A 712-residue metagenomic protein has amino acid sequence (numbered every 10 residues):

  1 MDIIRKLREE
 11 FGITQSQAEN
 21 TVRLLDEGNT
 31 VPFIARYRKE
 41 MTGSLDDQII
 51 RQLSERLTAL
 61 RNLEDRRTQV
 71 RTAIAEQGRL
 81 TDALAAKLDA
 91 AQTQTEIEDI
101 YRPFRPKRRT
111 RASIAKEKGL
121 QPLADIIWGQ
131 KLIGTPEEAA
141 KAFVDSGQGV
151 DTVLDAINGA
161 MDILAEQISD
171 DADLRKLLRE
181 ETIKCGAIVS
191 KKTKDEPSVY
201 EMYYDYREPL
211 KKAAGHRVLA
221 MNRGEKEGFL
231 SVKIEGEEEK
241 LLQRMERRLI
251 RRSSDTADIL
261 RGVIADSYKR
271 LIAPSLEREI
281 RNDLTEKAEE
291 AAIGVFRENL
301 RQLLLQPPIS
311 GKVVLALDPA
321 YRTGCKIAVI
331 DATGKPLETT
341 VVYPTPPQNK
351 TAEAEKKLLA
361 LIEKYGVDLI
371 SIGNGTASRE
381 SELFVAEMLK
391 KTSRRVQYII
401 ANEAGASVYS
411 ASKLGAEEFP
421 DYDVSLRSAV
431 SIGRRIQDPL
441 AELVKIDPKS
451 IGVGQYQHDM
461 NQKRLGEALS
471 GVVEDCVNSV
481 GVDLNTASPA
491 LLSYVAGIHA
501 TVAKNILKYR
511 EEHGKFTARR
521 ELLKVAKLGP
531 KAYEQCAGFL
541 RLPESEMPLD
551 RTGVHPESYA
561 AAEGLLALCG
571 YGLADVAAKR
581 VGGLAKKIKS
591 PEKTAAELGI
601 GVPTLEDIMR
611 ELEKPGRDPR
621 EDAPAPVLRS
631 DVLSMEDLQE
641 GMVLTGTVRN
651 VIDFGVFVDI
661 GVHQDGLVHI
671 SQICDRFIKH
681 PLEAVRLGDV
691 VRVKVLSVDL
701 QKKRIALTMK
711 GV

Functional and structural regions predicted by a protein language model:
G12, P307-P308, E474-K508, S630-V668 (+1 more regions): C-terminal accessory/binding modules appended to enzymatic or scaffolding proteins
R23-D26, P103, I114-E117, A220-G224 (+15 more regions): Replace "in large, NTP-powered and nucleic-acid-processing enzymes" with "in large, NTP-powered factors and other
T30-V31, T42, D46-G147, S479-D622 (+3 more regions): Accessory alpha-helical DNA-binding modules that contact the DNA backbone or grooves
I49-Q52, L63-A316, A320-S410, L414-Y422 (+1 more regions): Duplex nucleic acid-engaging cores and interfaces of nucleic-acid transaction enzymes
E96, I399, G405, S410-V480 (+1 more regions): Long, charge-rich intrinsically disordered scaffolds of nucleic-acid metabolism proteins
A139-G147, D151-V153, Y206-R207, L242-I272 (+3 more regions): Low-complexity, acidic/Ser/Thr- and charged residue-rich accessory regions of DNA metabolism proteins
R179-I188, L317-Y321, G375-A377, A401-V408 (+5 more regions): A glycine-rich phosphate-binding loop feature that marks nucleotide/adenosyl-phosphate handling sites
E279-R297, S450-G481, A596-E640: Long, charged amphipathic helices and adjacent flexible linkers at domain junctions
